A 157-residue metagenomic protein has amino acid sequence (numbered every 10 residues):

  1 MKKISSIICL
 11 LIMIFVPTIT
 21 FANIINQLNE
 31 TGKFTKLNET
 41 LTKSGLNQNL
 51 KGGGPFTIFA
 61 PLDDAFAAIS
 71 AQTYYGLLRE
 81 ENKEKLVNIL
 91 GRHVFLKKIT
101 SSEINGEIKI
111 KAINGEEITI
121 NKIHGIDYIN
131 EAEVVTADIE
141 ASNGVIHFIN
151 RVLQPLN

Functional and structural regions predicted by a protein language model:
I4-S6, T18-N157: Mature, structured domains of secreted/extracytosolic soluble proteins
L10-P17: Hydrophobic core
